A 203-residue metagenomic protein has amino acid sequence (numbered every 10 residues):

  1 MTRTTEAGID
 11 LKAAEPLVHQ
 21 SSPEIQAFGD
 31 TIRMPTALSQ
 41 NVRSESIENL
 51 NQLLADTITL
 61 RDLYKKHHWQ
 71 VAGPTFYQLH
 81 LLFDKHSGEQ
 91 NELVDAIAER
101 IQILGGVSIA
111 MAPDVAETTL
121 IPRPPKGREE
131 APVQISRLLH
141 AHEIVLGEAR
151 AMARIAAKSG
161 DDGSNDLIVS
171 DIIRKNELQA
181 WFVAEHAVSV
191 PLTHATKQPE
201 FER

Functional and structural regions predicted by a protein language model:
T2-R203: Iron-associated oxidoreductase/ferritin-like identity signal
